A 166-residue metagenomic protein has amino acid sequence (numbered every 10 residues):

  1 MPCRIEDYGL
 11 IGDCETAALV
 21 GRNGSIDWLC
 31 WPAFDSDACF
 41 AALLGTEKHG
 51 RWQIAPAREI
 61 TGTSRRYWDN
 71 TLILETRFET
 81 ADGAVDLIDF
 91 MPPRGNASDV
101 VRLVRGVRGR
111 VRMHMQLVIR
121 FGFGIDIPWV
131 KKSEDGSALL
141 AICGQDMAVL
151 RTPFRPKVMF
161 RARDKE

Functional and structural regions predicted by a protein language model:
P2-E166: Beta-sandwich/jelly-roll carbohydrate-recognition scaffolds of carbohydrate-active enzymes
